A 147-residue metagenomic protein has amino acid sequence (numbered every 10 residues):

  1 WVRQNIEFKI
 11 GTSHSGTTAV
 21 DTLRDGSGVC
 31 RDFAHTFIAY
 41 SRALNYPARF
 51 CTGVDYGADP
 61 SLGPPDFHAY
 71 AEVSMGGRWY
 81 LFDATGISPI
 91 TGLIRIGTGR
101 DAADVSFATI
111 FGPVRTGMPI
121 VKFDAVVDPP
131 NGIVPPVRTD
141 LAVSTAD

Functional and structural regions predicted by a protein language model:
W1-G28, A102, R115-I133: Secondary-structure boundary elements
V2, I6-F8, D25, F37-I38 (+3 more regions): Aromatic-enriched hydrophobic runs in primary sequence
L23-R24, G28-V29, F67, G97 (+3 more regions): Alpha-helix boundary/capping detector
D32-G117: Hydrophobic/aromatic-rich core segments of domains that either
G132-D147: Alpha-helical and coiled-coil interaction segments, frequently adjacent to or embedded within charge-biased
